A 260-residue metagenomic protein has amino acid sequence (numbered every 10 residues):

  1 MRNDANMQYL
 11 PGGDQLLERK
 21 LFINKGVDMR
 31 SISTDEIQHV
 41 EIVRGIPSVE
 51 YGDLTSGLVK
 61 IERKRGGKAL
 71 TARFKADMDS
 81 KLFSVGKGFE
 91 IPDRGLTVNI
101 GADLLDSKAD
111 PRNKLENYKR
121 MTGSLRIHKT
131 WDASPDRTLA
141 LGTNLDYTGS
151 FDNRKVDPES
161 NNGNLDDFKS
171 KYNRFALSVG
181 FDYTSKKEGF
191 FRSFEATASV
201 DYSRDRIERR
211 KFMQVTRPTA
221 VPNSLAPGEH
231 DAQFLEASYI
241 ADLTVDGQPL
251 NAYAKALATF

Functional and structural regions predicted by a protein language model:
R2-V43: Short acidic/polar hinge/loop motifs at secondary-structure boundaries that mediate gating or recognition
L21-K25, I42-V43, G67-L70, D106-P111 (+2 more regions): Extracytoplasmic loops and strand-loop junctions of Gram-negative outer membrane beta-barrel proteins
G26-R30, E50-F74, F89: N-terminal periplasmic accessory domains that precede and gate Gram-negative outer-membrane beta-barrel machines
R44, R63-R65, M78: Flexible glycine-/small-residue-rich
T71-D106, N113-D201: Transmembrane beta-barrel wall of Gram-negative outer-membrane proteins
K114, R154-P158, N164-Y172, R209-T216 (+1 more regions): Extracellular/periplasm-exposed beta-strand and loop segments of Gram-negative cell-envelope proteins, dominated by
S199-D201, P249-F260: Exposed, low-structure sequence patches enriched in small/polar residues
S203-L225, T259: A surface-exposed, glycine/aromatic-enriched loop/edge motif typical of exported proteins
